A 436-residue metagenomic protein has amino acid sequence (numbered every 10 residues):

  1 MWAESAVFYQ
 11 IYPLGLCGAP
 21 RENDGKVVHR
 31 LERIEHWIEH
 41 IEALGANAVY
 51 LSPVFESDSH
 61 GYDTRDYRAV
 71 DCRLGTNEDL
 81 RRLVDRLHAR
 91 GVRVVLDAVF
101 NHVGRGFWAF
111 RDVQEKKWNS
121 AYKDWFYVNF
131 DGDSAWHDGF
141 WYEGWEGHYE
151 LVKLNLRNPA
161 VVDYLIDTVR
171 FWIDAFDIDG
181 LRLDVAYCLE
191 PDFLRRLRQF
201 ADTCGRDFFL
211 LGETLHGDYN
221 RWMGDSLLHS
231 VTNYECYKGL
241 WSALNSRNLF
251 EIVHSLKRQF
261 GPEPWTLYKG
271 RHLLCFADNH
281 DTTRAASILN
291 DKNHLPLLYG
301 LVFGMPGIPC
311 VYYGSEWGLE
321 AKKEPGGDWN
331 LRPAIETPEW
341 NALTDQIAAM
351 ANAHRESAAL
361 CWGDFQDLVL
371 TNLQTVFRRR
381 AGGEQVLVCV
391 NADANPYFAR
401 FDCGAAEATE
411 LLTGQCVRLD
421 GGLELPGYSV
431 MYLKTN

Functional and structural regions predicted by a protein language model:
M1-V7, Y12-N47, V54-A175, L197-T203 (+1 more regions): Substrate-binding/active-site clefts of carbohydrate-active enzymes
M1-Y50, E56, R81, R86-L87 (+3 more regions): Carbohydrate-interacting/catalytic domains
V7-Q10, V49-L51, V94-L96, L181 (+3 more regions): Hydrophobic faces of well-ordered beta-strands that scaffold small-molecule active sites in alpha/beta enzyme cores
Y12-G15, V49-S59, A98-F107, D184-E190 (+3 more regions): Short, solvent-exposed turn/loop segments enriched in Gly/Ser/Thr/Pro and often Arg
G45-N47, R90-V92, D177-D179, G205-F208 (+3 more regions): Short, well-ordered coil/turn segments that N-cap beta-strands
H102, L165-P191, C275, N279: Active-site groove signature of glycoside hydrolases
Q114, D184-L267, L301, E320-A349 (+3 more regions): Active-site-proximal helices and loops of the catalytic beta/alpha 8
F200-F209, E251-K322, P396: Catalytic-core region of carbohydrate-active enzymes that cleave or remodel glycosidic bonds
